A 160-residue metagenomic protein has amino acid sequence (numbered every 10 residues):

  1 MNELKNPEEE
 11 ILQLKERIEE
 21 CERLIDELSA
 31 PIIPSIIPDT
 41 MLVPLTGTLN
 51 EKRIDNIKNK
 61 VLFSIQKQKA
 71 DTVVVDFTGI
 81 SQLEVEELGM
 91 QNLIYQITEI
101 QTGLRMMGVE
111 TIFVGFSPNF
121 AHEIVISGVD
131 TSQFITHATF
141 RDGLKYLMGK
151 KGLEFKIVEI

Functional and structural regions predicted by a protein language model:
M1-A30: Long, leucine- and charge-enriched amphipathic alpha-helices that form heptad-repeat coiled-coil/leucine-zipper-like
P31-N59: STAS-typified acidic loop motif
V43-T46, V74-F77, V114: Conserved beta-strand segments of the P-loop GTPase G domain that flank and frequently precede/overlap
E51-V73: A short, well-ordered alpha-helical element
A70-E84: Short acidic catalytic loops
I80-I126: Amphipathic alpha-helical interaction surfaces in cytosolic regulatory modules
S132-Y146: Short acidic-hydrophobic, aromatic-tinged amphipathic segments that line or gate anion-handling sites
L153-I160: Non-catalytic signal-transmission and effector/linker regions of two-component phosphorelay proteins
